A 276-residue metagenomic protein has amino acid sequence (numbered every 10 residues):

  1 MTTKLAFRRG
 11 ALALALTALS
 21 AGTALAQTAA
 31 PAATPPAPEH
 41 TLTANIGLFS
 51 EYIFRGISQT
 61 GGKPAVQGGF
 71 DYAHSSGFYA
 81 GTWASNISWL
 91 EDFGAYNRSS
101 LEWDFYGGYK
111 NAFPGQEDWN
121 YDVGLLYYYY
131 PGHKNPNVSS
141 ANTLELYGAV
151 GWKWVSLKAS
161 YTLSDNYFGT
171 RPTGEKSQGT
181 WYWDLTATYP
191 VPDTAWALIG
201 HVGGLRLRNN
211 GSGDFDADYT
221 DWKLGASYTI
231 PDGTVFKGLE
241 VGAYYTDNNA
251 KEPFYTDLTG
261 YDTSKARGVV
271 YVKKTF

Functional and structural regions predicted by a protein language model:
M1-T41: Cleavable N-terminal export/targeting peptides
Q27-T41, G77-A80, A112-N120, Y189-L198 (+1 more regions): Short loop/turn motifs that connect adjacent beta-strands in outer-membrane beta-barrel proteins
P31-S88: Short glycine/proline- and aromatic-enriched beta-strand/turn motifs that initiate or cap beta-hairpins
H40, G62-V66, S99-W103, W119 (+5 more regions): Residues that define the transmembrane beta-barrel architecture of outer-membrane proteins
A44-I46, F70, A80-T82, G107 (+8 more regions): Membrane-embedded beta-strand positions of outer-membrane beta-barrel proteins
L48-F54, H74, A84-S88, N111 (+8 more regions): Transmembrane beta-strands of outer-membrane beta-barrel pores
F78-S140, D216: Surface-exposed loop and membrane-interface regions of Gram-negative outer-membrane beta-barrel proteins
L224, Y228-I230, G260-F276: Outer-membrane beta-barrel "beta-signal"
